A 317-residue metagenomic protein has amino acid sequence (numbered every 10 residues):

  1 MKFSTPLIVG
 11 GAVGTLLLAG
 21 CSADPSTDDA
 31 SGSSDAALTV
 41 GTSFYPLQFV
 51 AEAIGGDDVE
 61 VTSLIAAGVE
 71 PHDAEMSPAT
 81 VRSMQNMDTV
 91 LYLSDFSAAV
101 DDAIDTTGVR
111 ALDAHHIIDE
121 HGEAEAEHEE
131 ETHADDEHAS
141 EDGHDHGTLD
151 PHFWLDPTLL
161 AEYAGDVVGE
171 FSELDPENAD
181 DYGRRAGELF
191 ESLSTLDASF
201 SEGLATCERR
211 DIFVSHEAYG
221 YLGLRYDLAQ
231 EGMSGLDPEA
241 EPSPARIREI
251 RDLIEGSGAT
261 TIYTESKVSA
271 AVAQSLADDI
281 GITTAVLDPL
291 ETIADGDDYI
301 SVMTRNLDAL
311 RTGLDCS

Functional and structural regions predicted by a protein language model:
K2-S317: Extracytoplasmic metal-acquisition and chelation regions
